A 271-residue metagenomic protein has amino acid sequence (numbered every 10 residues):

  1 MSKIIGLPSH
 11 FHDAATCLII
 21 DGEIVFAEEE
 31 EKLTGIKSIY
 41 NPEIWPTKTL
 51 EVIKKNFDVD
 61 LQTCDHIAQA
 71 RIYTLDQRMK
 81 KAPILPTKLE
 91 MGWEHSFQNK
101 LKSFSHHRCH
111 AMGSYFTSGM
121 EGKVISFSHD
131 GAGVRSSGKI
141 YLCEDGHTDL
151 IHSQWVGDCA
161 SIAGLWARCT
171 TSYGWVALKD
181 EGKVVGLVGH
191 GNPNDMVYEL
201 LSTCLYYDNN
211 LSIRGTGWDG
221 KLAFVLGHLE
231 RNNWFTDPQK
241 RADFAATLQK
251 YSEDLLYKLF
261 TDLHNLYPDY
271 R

Functional and structural regions predicted by a protein language model:
M1-R271: Short acidic/glycine-rich loops and adjacent helix/strand connectors that line catalytic pockets where negatively
